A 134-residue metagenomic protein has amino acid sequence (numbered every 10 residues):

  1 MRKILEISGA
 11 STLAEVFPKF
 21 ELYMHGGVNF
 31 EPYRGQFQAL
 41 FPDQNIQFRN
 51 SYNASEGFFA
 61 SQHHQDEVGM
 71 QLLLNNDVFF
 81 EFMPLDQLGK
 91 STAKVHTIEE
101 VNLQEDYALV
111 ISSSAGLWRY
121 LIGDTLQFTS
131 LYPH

Functional and structural regions predicted by a protein language model:
M1-H134: Active-site glycine/GP-rich loop and adjacent strand/helix microenvironment that borders small-molecule binding pockets
